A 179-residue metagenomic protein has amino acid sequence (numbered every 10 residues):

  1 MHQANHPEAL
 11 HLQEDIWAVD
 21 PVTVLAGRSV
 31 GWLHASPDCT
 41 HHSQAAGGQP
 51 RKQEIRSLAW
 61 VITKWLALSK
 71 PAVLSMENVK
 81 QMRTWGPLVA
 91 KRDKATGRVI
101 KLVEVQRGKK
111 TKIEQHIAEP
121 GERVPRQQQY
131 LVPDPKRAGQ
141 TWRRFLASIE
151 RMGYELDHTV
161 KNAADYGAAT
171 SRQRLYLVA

Functional and structural regions predicted by a protein language model:
M1-A18: SAM cofactor-binding core of SAM-dependent methyltransferases, primarily the Rossmann-like beta-alpha-beta module
L10-L12, W32-S36: Short, conserved beta-strand segments within well-ordered enzyme catalytic domains that often line or immediately flank
V19-W32, C39-A179: Class I S-adenosyl-L-methionine
